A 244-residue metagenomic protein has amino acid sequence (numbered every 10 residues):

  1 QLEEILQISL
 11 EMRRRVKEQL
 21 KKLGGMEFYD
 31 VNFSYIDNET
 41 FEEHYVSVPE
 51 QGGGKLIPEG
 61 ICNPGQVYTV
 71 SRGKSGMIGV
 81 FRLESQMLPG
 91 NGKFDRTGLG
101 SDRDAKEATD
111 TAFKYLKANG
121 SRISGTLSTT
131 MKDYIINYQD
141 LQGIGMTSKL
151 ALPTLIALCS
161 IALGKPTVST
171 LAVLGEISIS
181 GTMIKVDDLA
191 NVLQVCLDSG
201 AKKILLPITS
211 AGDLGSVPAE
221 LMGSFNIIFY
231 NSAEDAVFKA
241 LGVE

Functional and structural regions predicted by a protein language model:
Q1-E3: Amphipathic, interface-forming alpha-helical segments with heptad-repeat character
I5-S9, E42: The conserved phosphate-sensing helix
I8-G24, L116: Short, non-transmembrane amphipathic alpha-helical segments
K17-Y35, D133-I136: A short amphipathic beta-strand at an alpha->beta junction
I36-E244: Peripheral, non-AAA+ core regions of ATP-driven protein-machinery
